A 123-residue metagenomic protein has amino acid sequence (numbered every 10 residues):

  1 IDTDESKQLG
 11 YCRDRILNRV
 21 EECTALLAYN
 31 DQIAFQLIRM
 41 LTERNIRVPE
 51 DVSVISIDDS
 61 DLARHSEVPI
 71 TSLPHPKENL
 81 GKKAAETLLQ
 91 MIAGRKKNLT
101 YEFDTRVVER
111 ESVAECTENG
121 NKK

Functional and structural regions predicted by a protein language model:
I1-L9: Short beta-strand elements in bilobed, periplasmic/extracellular small-molecule ligand-binding domains
L9-K122: Flexible loop/turn connectors
